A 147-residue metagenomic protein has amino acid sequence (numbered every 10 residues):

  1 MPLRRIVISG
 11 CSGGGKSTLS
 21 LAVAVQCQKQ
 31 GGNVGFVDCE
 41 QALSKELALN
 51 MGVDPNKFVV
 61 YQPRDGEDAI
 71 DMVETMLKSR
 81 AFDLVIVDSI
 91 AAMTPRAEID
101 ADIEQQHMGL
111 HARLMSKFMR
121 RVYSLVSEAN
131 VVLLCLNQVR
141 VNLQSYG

Functional and structural regions predicted by a protein language model:
M1-G31: Glycine-rich P-loop/Walker A and Walker A-like loops and their local beta1-loop-alpha1 context in P-loop NTPases
R4-G10, D102-G109, S145: Short hinge/gating elements
V7, L84-D88, L134-C135: Structural motif
G10-C11, C39-E40, S89-I90, N137-V139: Fold-independent oxyanion-binding glycine-rich loops and adjacent beta-strand/coil segments at enzyme active sites
G15, D68, L143-Y146: A broad, structure-centric signal for solvent-exposed, well-ordered loop/edge residues that line or flank functional
A22, Q30-R121: Conserved inter-motif catalytic segment of the P-loop NTP-binding fold
M76, M108-G147: Phosphate-binding/switch region of NTP-binding enzymes
